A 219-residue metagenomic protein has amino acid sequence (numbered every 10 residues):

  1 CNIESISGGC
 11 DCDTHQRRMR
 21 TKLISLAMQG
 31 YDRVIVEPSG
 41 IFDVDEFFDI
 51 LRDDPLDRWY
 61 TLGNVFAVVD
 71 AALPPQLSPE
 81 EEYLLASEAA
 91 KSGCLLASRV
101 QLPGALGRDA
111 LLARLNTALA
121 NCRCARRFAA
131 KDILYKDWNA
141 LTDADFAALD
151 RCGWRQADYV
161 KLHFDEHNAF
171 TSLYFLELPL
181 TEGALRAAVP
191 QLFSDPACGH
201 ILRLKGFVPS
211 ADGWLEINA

Functional and structural regions predicted by a protein language model:
C1-S78: Nucleotide-state-sensitive switch-loop elements of NTP-binding domains
T14-R18, F42, E46, Y60 (+4 more regions): Charged, alpha-helix-enriched surfaces in structured cytosolic catalytic cores of large nucleotide-utilizing machines
I50-D54, Y83-L85, A113-R114: Glycine-rich, phosphate-binding/catalytic loops in enzymes
D53-P55, E82, L134, L173: Preference for short coil/turn "hinge" residues that link or interrupt alpha-helices
L62-N64, E81-L84, A125: Short, flexible helix-coil linker/hinge segments at the edges of structured domains or between repeats
N64, G93-C94: Well-ordered beta-strand positions
P75, P79-K91: Flexible active-site lid/hinge loop adjacent to a nucleotide/diphosphate and Mg2+-phosphate binding pocket
S87, C94-A219: C-terminal accessory "lid"/substrate-recognition subdomains
